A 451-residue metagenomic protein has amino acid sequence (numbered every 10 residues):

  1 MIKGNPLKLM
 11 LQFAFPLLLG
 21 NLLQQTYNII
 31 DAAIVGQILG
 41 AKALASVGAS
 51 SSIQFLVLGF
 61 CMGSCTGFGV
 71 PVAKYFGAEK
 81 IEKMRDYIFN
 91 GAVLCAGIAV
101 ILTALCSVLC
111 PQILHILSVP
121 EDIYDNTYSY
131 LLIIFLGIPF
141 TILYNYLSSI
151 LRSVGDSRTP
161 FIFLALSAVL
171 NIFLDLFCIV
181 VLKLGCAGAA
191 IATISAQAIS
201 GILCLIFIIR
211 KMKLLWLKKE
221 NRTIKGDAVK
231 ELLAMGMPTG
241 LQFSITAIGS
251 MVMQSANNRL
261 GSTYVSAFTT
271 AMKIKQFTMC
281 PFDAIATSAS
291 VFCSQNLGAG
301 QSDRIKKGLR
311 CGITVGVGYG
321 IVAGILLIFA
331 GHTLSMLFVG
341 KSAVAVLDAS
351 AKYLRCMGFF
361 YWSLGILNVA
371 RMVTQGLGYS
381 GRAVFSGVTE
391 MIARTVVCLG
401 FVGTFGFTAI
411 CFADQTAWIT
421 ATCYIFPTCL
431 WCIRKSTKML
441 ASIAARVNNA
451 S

Functional and structural regions predicted by a protein language model:
M1-A14, V72-G137, V181-M237, C293-F360 (+1 more regions): Short alpha-helical transmembrane segments in multi-pass integral membrane proteins
I2-L39, S52-G67, P71, A96-T103 (+4 more regions): N-terminal transmembrane alpha-helices
Q12-D31, I133, S167, A196-S200 (+3 more regions): Transmembrane helical elements of multi-pass membrane transporters/channels
L17, N21, A33, V70 (+15 more regions): Transmembrane alpha-helix boundary and packing residues in multipass membrane permease domains and related
L19, L23, Y27, V57 (+18 more regions): Residue-level hotspots within pore-lining transmembrane alpha-helices of multi-pass secondary transporters
T26-A45, L114-E121, F177-C186, S244-K273 (+4 more regions): Helix-terminus/linker motif at the lipid-water interface of multi-pass membrane proteins
L44-A104, T141-P160, A267-G331, L364-S386: Small-residue-rich hydrophobic transmembrane alpha-helices
C65, I134-R152, P160-A168, A189-I202 (+4 more regions): Short runs within selected transmembrane alpha-helices of multi-pass transporters and secretion channels
